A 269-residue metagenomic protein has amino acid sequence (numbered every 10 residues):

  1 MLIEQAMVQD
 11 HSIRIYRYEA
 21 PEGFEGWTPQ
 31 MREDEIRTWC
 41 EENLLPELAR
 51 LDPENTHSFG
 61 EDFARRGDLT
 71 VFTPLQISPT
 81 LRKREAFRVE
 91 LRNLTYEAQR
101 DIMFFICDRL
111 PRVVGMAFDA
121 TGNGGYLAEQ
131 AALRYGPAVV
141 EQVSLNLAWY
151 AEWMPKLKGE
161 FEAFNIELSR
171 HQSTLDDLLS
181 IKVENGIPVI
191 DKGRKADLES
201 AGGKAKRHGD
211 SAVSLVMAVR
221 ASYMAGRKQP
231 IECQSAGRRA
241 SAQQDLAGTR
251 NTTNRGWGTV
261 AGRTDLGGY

Functional and structural regions predicted by a protein language model:
M1-S144, A151, P155, L168-Y269: RNase H-like, metal-dependent nuclease domains and their acidic two-metal-ion catalytic environment used
K156-N165: Active-site proximal helix-loop segment of RNase H-like, two-metal nucleases, encompassing DDE(D)
